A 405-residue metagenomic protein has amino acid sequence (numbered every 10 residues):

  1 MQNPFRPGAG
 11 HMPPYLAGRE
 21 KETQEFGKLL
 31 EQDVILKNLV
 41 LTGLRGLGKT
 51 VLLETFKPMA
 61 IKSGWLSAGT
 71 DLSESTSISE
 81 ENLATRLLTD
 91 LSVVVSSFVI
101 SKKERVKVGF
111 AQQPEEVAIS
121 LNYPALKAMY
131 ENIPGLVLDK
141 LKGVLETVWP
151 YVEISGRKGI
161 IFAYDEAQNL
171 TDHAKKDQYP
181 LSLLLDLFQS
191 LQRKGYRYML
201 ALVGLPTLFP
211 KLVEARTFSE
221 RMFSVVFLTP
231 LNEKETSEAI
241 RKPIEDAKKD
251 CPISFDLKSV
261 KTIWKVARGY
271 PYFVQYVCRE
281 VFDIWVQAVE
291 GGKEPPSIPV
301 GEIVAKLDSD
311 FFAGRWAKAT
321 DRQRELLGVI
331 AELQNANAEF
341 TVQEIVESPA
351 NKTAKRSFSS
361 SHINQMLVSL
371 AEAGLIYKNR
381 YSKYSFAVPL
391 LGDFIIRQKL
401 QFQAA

Functional and structural regions predicted by a protein language model:
M1-L39, Q192, I253, L390 (+1 more regions): A short, basic N-terminal segment
P4-M12, R157-R268, Y272, E280-S309 (+1 more regions): The catalytic "switch" region of P-loop NTPases
R19, T50, Y270, V388: Short, conserved phosphate/pyrophosphate- and ester-handling motifs at nucleotide-, phospho-/glycolipid
I35-L47, V51-D177, Y198, F358-S361: P-loop NTPase nucleotide-binding core
M59, E280, S369-E372: Alpha-helical DNA-recognition elements
G269-S360: Winged-helix-like regulatory helical subdomains adjacent to P-loop NTPase cores
T353-A373, K378: Short amphipathic alpha-helical interaction segments
E372-L375, N379-A404: Short capping/hinge segments at domain boundaries that bridge a core fold to an adjacent linker or tail
